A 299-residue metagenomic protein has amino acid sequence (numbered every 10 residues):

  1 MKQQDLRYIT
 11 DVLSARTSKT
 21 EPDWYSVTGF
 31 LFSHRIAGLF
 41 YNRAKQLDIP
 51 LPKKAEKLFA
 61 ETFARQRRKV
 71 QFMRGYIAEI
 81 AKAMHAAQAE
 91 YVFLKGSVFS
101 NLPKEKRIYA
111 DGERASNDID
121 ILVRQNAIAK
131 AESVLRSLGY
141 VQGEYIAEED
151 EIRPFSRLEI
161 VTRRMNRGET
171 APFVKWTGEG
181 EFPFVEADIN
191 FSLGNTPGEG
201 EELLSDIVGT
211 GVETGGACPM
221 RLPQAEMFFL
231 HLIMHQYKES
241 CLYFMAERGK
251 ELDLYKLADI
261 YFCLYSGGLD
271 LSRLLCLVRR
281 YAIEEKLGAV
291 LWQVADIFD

Functional and structural regions predicted by a protein language model:
M1-N117, V123-D299: Conserved NTP-donor binding/palm subdomain of two-metal-ion nucleotidyltransferases/polymerases, i.e., the charged
